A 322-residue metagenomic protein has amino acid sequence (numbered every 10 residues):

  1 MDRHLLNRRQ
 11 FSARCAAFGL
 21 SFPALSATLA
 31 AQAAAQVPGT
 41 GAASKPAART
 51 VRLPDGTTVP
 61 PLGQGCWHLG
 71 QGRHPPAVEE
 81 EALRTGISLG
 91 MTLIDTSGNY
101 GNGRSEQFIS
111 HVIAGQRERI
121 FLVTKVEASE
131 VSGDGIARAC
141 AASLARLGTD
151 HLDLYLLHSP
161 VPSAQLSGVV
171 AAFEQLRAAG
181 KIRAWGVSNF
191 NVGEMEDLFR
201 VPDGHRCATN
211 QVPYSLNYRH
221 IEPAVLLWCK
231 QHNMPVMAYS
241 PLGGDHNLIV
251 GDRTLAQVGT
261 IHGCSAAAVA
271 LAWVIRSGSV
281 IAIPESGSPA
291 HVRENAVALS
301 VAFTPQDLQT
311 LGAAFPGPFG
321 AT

Functional and structural regions predicted by a protein language model:
D2-I120, T322: N-terminal binding-site loop/beta-alpha segment at the start of enzyme catalytic domains that lines or forms
L53-P54, S110-R117, L144-G148, F199-D203 (+1 more regions): Acidic (Asp/Glu)-rich catalytic clusters
V59-L62, G90-L93, R117-I120, T149-D153 (+4 more regions): Short, well-ordered coil/turn segments that N-cap beta-strands
G70-H74, S97-E106, S129-D134, P160-Q165 (+2 more regions): Acidic-and-aromatic substrate-binding clefts and catalytic sites of carbohydrate-active enzymes
R73-G86, S132-R146, M195: Short, acidic/polar
R119-V131, L154-P160, V212-Y214: A short, structured active-site edge motif that brings together acidic residues
I136-L156, Q175-A179, V201: CE4/NodB-like, metal-dependent polysaccharide N-deacetylase domain that modifies extracellular/periplasmic N-acetylated
P160-T322: Beta/alpha (TIM)-barrel catalytic core signal, keyed to glycine-rich beta->alpha loops juxtaposed to Asp/Glu that bind
